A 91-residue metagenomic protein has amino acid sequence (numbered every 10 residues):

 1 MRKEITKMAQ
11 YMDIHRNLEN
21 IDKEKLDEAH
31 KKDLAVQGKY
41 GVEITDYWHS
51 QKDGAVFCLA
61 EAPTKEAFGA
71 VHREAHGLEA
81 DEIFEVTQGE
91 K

Functional and structural regions predicted by a protein language model:
M1-K39, E43-T45, H49-G54, Q88-K91: Short S/T/G/P-rich N-terminal loop/turn motif that feeds into the first structured element of a domain
R16, L59-E61: Short hydrophobic/aromatic beta-strand micro-patches that form the beta-sheet surface supporting nucleotide- or nucleic
E19, A55-V56, K65, H76: Amphipathic alpha-helical interaction segments
Y40, E61-K91: An amphipathic, aromatic/His-enriched active-site/gating alpha helix that lines ligand/cofactor pockets
